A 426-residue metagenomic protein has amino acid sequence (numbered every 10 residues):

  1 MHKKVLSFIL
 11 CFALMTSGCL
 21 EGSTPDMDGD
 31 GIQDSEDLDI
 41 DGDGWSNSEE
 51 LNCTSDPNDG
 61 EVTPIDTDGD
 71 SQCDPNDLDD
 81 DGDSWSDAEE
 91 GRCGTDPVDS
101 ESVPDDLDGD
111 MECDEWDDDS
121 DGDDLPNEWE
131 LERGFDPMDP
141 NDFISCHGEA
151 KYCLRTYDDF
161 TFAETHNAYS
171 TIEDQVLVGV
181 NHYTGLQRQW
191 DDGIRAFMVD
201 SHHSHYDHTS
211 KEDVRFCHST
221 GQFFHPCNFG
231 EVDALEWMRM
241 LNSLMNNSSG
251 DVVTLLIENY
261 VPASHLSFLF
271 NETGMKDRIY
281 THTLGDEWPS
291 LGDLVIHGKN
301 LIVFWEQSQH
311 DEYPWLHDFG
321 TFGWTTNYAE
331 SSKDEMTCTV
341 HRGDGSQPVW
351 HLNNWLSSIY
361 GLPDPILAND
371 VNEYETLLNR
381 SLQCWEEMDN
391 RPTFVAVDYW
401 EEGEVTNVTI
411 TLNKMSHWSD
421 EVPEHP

Functional and structural regions predicted by a protein language model:
M1-G29: Secretory targeting signatures
C11, W45-E49, T63-I65, W85-E89 (+5 more regions): Secretory-pathway extracellular proteins and peptide precursors enriched for disulfide-bonded cysteines
C19-H147: Extracellular calcium-associated, cysteine-rich motifs in secreted modular proteins
I144-P426: Catalytic cores of phosphodiester-bond hydrolases, prominently lipid phosphodiesterases
